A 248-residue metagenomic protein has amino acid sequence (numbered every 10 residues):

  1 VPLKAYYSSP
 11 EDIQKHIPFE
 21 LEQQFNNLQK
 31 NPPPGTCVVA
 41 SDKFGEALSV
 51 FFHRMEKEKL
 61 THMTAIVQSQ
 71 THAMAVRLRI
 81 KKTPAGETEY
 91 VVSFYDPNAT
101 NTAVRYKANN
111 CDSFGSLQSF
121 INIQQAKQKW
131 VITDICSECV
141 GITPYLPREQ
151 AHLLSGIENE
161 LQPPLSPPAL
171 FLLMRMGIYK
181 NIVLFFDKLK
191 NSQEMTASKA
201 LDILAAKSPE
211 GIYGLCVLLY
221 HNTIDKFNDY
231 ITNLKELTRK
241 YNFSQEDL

Functional and structural regions predicted by a protein language model:
V1-A99, A103-I157: Cysteine-dependent deubiquitinase/ubiquitin-like isopeptidase catalytic cores across multiple families
F94-D96, N228, K235-T238, N242 (+1 more regions): N-terminal targeting/docking segments
A151-F171: Active-site nucleophile-His-acid catalytic modules used for acyl/amide transfer and hydrolysis across diverse enzymes
P164-F171, K199-L219, Q245-L248: Ankyrin-repeat boundary/"N-cap" motif
L165-F185: Alpha-helical segment of the N-proximal tetratricopeptide repeat
L172-I178, V217-I224: Ankyrin repeat A-helix N-terminal signature
I178-L189, T223-T238: Ankyrin repeat structural motif
E194-M195: Charged, low-complexity interaction regions
